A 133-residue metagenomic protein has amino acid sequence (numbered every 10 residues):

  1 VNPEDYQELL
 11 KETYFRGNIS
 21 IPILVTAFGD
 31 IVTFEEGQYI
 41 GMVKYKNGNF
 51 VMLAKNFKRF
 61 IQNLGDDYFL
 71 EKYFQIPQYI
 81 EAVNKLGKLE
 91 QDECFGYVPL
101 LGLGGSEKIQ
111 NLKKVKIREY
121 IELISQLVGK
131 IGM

Functional and structural regions predicted by a protein language model:
V1-M42, F95-M133: A surface-exposed partner-binding patch
N2, N18, N47-N49, N56 (+3 more regions): Detector for Asparagine
V43-Q78: Compact, glycine/acidic-enriched structural inserts
G65, F69-N111, M133: Phosphate-recognition beta-domain surfaces
